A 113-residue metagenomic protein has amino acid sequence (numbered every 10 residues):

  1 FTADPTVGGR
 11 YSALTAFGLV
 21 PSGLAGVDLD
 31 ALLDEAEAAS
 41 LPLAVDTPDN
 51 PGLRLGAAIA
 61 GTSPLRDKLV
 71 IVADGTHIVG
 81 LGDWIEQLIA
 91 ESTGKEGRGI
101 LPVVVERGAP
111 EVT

Functional and structural regions predicted by a protein language model:
F1-T113: Active-site phosphate/pyrophosphate-binding segments
